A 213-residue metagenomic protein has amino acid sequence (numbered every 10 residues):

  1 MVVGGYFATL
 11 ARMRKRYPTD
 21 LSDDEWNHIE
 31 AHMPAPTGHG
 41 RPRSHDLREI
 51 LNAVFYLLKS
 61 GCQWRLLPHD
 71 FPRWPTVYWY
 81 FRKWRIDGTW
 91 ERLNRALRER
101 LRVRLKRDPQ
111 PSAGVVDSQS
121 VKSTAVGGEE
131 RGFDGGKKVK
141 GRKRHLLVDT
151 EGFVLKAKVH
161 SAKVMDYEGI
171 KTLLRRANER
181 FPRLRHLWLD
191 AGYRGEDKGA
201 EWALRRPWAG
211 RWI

Functional and structural regions predicted by a protein language model:
M1-I213: Short alpha-helical elements
